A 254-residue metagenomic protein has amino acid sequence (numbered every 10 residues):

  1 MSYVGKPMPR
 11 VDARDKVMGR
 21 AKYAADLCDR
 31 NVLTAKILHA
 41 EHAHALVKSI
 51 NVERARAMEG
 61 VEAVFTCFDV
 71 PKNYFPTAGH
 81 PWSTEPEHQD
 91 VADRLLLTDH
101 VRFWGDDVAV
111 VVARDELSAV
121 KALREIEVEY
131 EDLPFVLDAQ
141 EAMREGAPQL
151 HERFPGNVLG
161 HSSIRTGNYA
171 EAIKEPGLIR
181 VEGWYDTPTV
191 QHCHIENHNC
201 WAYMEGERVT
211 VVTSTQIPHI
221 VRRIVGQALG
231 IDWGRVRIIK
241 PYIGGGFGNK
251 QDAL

Functional and structural regions predicted by a protein language model:
M1-P155: Flexible, low-hydrophobicity surface segments
N31-T34, M58-E62, T98, G105-V108 (+4 more regions): Short coil/turn connectors at secondary-structure junctions
V70, T215-P218, P241-G246: Acidic, glycine-rich active-site loops and adjacent beta-strand->loop/helix elements that engage anionic groups
S83, G226-G230, A253-L254: A glycine- and small-aliphatic-rich helix-loop capping segment at beta-alpha/alpha-beta transitions that lines
Y169-L229: Conserved beta-alpha junction segments in alpha/beta enzyme cores
R235-P241: Beta-strand segments within the central parallel beta-sheet cores of soluble alpha/beta enzyme folds
G246-L254: Thiamine diphosphate
